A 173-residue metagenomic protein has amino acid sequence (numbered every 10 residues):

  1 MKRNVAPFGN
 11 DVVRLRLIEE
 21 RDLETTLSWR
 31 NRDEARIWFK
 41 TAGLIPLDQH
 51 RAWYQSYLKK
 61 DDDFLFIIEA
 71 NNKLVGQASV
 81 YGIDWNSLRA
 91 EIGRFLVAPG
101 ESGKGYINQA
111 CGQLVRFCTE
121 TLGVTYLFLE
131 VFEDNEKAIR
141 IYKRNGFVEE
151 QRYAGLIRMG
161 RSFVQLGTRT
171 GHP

Functional and structural regions predicted by a protein language model:
M1-G9, R152-P173: Terminal substrate-recognition subdomain of acyl/acetyltransferases
M1-L44, D48-R51, T170-G171: A short, well-structured alpha-helix characteristic of acyl/acetyltransferase catalytic modules
E20, G43-G100: Acetyl-CoA-dependent GNAT
N72, G105, N135: Conserved G/P- and acidic residue-centered "switch" motifs that form tight phosphate/ATP-binding loops in soluble
V97, G103-F117, I139-R144: Conserved acetyl-CoA-binding loop-helix of GNAT-fold acetyltransferases
E120-E130: Conserved GNAT acetyl-CoA-binding A-motif
F128-I139, L156-I157: Conserved beta-strand-loop-alpha-helix junction that forms the acyl-donor binding cleft
K143-Y153: Conserved acetyl-CoA-binding loop of GNAT-fold acetyltransferases
